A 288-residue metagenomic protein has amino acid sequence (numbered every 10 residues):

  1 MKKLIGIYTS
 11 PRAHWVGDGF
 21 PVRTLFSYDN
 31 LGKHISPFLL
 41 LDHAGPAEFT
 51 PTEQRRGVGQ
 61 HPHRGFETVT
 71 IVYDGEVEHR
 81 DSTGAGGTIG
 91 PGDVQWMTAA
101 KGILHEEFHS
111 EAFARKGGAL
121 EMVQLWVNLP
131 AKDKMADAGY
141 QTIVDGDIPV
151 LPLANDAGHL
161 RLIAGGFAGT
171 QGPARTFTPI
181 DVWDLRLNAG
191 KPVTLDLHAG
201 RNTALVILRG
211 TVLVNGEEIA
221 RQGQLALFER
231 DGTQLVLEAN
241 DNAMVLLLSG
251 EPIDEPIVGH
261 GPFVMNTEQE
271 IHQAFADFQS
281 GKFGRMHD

Functional and structural regions predicted by a protein language model:
M1-D288: Jelly-roll (double-stranded beta-helix
